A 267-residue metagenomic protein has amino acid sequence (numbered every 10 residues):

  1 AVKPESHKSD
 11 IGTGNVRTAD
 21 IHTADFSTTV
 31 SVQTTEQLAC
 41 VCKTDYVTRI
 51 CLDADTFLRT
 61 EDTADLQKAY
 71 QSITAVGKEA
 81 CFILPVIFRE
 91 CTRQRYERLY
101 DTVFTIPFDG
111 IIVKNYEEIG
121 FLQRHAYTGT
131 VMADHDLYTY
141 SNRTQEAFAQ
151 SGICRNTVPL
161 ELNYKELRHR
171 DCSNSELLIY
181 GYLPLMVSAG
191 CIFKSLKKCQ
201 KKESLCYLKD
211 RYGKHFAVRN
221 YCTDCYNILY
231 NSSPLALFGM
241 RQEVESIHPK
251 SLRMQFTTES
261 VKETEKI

Functional and structural regions predicted by a protein language model:
A1-I267: Active-site pocket-lining/capping segments in soluble small-molecule metabolic enzymes
